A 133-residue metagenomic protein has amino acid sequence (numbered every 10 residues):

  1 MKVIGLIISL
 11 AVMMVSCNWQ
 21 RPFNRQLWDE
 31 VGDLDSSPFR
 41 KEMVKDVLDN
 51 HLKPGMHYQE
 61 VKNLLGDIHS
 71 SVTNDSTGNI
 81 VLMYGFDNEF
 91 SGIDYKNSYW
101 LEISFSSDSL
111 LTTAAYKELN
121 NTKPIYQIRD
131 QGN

Functional and structural regions predicted by a protein language model:
M1-I4: Positively charged n-region of N-terminal signal peptides that target proteins for export
M14-S16: C-terminal motif of bacterial Sec signal peptides marking the signal peptidase cleavage site
N18-N133: Residues within mature, well-folded domains
